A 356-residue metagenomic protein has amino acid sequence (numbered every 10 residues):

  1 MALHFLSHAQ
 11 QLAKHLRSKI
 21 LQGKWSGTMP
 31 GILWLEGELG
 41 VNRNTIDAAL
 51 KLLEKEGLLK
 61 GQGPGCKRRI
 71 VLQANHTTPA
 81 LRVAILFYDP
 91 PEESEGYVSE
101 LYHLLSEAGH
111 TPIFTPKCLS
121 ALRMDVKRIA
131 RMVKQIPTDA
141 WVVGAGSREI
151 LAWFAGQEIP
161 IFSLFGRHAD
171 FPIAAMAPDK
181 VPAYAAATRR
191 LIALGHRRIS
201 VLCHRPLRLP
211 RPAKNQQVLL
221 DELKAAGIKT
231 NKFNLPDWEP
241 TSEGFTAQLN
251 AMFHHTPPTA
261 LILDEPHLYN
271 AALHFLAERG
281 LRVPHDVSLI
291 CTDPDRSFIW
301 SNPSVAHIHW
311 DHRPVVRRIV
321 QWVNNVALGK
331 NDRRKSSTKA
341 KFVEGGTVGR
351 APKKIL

Functional and structural regions predicted by a protein language model:
M1-N44, A48-K51, K335: Extreme N-terminal segment that seeds HTH/winged-HTH DNA-binding domains in transcriptional regulators
L3-H4, H8, E38, N44 (+2 more regions): HTH-adjacent hinge/linker in prokaryotic transcriptional regulators
L12, P172-L202, S242-N250, Y269 (+1 more regions): Hydrophobic alpha-helical segments within soluble ligand-binding/sensing domains
A84-L86, K134-A145, R198-C203, L235 (+2 more regions): Periplasmic-binding protein-like
S106-A121, V201, Q216-F245: Short beta-strand elements in bilobed, periplasmic/extracellular small-molecule ligand-binding domains
A145-A183, H267, D293-V305: Flexible loop/hinge segments that line or gate small-molecule binding clefts
A187-I228, R334-V348: An alpha-beta-alpha
L249-L356: Flexible loop/turn connectors
